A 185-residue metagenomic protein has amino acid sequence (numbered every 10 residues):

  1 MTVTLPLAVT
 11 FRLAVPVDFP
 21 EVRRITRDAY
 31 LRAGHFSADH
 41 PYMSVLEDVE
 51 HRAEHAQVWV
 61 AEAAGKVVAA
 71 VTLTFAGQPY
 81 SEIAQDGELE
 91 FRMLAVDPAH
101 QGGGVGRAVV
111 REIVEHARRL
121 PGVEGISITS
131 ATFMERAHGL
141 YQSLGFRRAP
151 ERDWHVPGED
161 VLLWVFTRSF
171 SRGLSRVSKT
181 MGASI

Functional and structural regions predicted by a protein language model:
M1-P6, G182-I185: Basic/polar N-terminal segments that are highly enriched at the extreme N-terminus, encompassing both cleavable
A8-T10: Extreme N-terminal starter segment of soluble prokaryotic enzymes
P16-P20, R24-A99, V110-E112, H116: Acetyl-CoA-dependent GNAT
D28, V58-W59, G87-L89, G122-S127 (+2 more regions): C-terminal "cap" of GNAT-fold acetyltransferases
D39, I83-Q85, G103, I128 (+1 more regions): Non-catalytic, surface-exposed connector residues within folded enzymatic/regulatory domains
G65, A69, G104-G106, G145: Conserved phosphate-binding and hydrolysis motifs of nucleotide-dependent enzymes
M93-R111, L120, T132-G139, S143: Conserved glycine-rich acetyl-CoA-binding loop
